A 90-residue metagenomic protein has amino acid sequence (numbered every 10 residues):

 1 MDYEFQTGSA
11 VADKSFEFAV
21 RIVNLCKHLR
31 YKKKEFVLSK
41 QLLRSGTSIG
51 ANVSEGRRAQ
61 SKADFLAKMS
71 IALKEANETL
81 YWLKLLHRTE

Functional and structural regions predicted by a protein language model:
M1-E90: Amphipathic alpha-helical assembly/interaction segments
